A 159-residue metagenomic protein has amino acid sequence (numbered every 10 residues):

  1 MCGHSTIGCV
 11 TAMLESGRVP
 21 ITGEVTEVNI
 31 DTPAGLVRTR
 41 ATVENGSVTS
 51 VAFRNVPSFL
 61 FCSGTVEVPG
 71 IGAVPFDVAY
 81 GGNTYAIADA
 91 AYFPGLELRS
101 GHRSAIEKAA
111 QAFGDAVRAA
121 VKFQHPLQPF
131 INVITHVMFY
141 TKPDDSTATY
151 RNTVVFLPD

Functional and structural regions predicted by a protein language model:
M1, S5-D159: Active-site proximal loop and beta-alpha junction motif in alpha/beta enzyme cores
